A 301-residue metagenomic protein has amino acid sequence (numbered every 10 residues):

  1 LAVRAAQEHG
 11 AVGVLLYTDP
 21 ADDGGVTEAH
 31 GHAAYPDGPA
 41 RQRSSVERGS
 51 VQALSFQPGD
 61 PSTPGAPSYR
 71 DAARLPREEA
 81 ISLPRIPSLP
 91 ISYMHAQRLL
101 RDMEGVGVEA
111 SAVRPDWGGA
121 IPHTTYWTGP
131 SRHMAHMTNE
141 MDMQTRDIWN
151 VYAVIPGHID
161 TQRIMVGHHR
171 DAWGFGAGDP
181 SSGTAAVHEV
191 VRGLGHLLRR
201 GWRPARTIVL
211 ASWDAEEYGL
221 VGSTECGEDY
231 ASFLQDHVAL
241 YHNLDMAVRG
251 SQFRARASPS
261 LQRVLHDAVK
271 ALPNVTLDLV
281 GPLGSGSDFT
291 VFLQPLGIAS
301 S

Functional and structural regions predicted by a protein language model:
L1-G38, D160, H188, L197: A conserved hydrophobic secondary-structure block that centers on an alpha-helix together with its immediately flanking
V3, D23-H32, G174-G176, G219-G222 (+1 more regions): Extracytoplasmic/secreted cell-surface and envelope-processing proteins
V3, Y17-D19, A110-V113, R199 (+2 more regions): Surface-exposed patches in mature extracellular/periplasmic domains of secreted proteins
V3-R4, E8, Y152-G157, D229-S232 (+1 more regions): Short amphipathic alpha-helices and their capping/turn segments at secondary-structure boundaries
E8, H158, G201-A205, S232-Q235 (+1 more regions): Alpha-helix termination/capping residues and helix-transition junctions
A40-G107, T161, W213-S301: Metal-dependent peptidase/peptidase-like ectodomains
F56-A177, R192, H196-R200: Soluble metallo-hydrolase cores and metallopeptidase-like ectodomains found primarily in the secretory/periplasmic
W149-V151, I164-L198, P204-E228, L240-L244 (+3 more regions): Extended, hydrophobic alpha-helical segments in both membrane/secreted and soluble proteins
